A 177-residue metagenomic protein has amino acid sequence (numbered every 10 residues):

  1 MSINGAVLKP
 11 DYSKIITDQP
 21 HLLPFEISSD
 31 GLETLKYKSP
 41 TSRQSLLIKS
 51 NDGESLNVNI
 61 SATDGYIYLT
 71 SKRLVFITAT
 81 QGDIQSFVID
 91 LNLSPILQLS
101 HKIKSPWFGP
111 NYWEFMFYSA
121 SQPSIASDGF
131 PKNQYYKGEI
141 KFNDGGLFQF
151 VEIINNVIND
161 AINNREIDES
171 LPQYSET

Functional and structural regions predicted by a protein language model:
M1-Y12, Q85-T177: Acidic, Ser/Thr- and proline-rich intrinsically disordered linker/docking segments of eukaryotic scaffolds
M1-Y68: Anionic N-terminal interaction surfaces
D52, K72-R73, D128, K132: A generic structural signal for ordered alpha-helices
L56-F87: Conserved beta-hairpin
